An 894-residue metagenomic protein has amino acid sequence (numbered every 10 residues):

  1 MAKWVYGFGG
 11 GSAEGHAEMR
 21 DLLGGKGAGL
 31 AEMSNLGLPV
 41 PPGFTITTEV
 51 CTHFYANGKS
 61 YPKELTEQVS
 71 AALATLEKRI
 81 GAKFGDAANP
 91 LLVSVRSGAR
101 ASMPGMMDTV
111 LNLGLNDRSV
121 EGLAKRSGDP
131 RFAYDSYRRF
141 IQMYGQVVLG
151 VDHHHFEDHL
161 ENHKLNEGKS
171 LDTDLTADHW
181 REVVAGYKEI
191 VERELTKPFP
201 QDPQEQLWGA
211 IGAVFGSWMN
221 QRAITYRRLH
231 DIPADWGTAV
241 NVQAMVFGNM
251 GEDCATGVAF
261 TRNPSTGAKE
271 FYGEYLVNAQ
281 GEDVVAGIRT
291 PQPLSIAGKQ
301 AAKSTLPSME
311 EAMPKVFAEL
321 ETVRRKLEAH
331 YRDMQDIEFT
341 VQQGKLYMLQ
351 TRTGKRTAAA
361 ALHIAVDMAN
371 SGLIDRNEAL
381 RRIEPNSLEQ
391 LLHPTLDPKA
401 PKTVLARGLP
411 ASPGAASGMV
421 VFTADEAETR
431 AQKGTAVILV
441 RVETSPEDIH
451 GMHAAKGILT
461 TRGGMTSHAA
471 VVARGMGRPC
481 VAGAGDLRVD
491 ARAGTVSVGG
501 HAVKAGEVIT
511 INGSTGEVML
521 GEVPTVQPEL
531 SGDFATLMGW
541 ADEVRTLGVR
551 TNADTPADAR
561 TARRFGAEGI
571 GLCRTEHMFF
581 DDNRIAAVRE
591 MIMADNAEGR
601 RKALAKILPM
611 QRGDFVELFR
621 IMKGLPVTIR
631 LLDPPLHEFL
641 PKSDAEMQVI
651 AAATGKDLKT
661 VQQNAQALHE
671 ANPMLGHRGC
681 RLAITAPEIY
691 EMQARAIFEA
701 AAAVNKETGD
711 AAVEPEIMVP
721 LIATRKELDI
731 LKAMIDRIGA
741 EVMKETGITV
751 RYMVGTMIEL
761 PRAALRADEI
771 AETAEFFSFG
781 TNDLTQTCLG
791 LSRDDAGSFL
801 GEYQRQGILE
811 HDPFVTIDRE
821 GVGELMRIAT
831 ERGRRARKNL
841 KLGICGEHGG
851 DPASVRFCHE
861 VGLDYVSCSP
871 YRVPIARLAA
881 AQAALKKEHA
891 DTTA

Functional and structural regions predicted by a protein language model:
M1-T403, T429, T435-I438, S445-H450 (+12 more regions): Nucleotide/phosphate-binding sheet-loop regions of phosphoryl- and nucleotidyl-transfer enzymes
E18-M19, S412-A454, V822-N839: C-terminal accessory/binding modules appended to enzymatic or scaffolding proteins
F44, T461-G463, A482-G485, C573 (+2 more regions): Short beta->alpha connector loops at strand-helix junctions that form conserved, small/polar/Pro-enriched
Q68, D486-V518, P524: S4-like RNA-binding module at protein N-termini
R96-S97, L530-D533, W540-A894: Conserved alpha/beta-domain cores
R227-L229, L380-V437, E517-R550, V661-L668 (+3 more regions): Long, charged amphipathic helices and adjacent flexible linkers at domain junctions
K456-R462, C480, G843: A short, small-residue-rich loop immediately preceding and capping a beta-strand
